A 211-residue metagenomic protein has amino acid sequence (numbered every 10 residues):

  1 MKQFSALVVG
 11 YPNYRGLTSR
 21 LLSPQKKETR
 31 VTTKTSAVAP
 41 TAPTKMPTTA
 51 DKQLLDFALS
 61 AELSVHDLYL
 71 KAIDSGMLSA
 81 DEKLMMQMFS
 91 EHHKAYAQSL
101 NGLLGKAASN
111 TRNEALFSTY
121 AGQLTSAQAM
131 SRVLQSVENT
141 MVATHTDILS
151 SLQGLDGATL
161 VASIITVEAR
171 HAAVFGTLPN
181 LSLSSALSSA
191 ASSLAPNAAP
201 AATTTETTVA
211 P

Functional and structural regions predicted by a protein language model:
F4-P211: All-alpha RGS (Regulator of G-protein Signaling) helical domain and cognate RGS-like helical scaffolds
